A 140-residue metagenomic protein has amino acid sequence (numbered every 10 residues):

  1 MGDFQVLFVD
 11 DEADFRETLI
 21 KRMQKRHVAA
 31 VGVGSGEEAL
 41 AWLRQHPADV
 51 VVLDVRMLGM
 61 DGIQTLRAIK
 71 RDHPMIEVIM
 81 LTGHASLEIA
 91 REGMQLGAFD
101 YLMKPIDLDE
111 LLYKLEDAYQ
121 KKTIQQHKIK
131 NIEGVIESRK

Functional and structural regions predicted by a protein language model:
G2-D14, L19-M23, V51-V52: Conserved acidic segment of CheY-like receiver
F4, G34-E38, D61-Q64, A85: Acidic catalytic/metal-coordinating carboxylates
R16, L58, T82: The feature encodes the CheY-like receiver
H27-G34, W42: Short hydrophobic/Thr-rich beta-strand motif most characteristic of the beta2 strand and flanking loop of CheY-like
A41, I63-M75: Short amphipathic alpha-helix used as the core "switch/output" element in two-component signaling
I106-Y119: C-terminal output helix
Q120-K140: CheY-like receiver
